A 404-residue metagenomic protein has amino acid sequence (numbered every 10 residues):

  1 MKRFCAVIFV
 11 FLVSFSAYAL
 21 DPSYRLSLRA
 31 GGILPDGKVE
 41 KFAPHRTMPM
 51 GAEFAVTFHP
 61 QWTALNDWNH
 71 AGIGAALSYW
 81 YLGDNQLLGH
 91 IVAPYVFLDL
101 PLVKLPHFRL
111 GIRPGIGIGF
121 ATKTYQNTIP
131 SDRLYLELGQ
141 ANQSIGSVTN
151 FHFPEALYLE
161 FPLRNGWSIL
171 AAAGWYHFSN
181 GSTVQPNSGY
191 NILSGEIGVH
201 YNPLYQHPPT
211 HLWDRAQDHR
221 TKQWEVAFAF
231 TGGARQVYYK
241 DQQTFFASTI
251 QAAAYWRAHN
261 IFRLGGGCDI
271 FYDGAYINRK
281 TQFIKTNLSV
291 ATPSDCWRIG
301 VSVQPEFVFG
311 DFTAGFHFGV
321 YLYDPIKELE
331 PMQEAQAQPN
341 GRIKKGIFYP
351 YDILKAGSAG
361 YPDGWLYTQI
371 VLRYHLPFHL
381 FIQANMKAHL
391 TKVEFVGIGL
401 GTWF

Functional and structural regions predicted by a protein language model:
S23, G32, P44-N85, T244-T313: Glycine- and aromatic-enriched membrane insertion/assembly motifs of diderm outer-membrane and organelle channel
L26-K38, I73-G83, A173-Y176, V226-K240 (+3 more regions): Transmembrane beta-strand segments that form the barrel wall of outer-membrane beta-barrel proteins
D36-K41, Q86-G89, T124-S131, G181-S188 (+5 more regions): Outer-membrane beta-barrel translocator domains and adjoining extracellular loop/strand segments of Gram-negative
P44-M50, L88-P94, F108, S147-F153 (+6 more regions): Residues that define the transmembrane beta-barrel architecture of outer-membrane proteins
A52, N191-L212, V393-F404: Outer-membrane beta-barrel "beta-signal"
A52-F58, V96-L102, P114-I118, E155-F161 (+8 more regions): Residues on the lipid-exposed face of transmembrane beta-strands in outer-membrane beta-barrel proteins
Q61-A64, P106-L110, L163-I169, Y205-P208 (+3 more regions): Repeated loop/turn-to-beta-strand initiation elements of outer-membrane beta-barrel proteins
N278-D295, Q304, D311-L380: Outer membrane beta-barrel transmembrane domains
